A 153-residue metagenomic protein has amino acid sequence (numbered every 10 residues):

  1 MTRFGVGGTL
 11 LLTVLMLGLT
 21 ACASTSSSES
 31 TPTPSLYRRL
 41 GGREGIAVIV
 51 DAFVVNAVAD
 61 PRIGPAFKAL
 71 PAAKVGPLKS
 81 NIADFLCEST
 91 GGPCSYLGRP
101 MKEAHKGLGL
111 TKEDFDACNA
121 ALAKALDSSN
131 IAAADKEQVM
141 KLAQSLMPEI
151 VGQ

Functional and structural regions predicted by a protein language model:
M1-L11: Bacterial N-terminal signal peptides that target proteins for export
G18-A21: C-terminal motif of bacterial Sec signal peptides marking the signal peptidase cleavage site
A23-Q153: Core of compact, soluble alpha-helical bundle domains
